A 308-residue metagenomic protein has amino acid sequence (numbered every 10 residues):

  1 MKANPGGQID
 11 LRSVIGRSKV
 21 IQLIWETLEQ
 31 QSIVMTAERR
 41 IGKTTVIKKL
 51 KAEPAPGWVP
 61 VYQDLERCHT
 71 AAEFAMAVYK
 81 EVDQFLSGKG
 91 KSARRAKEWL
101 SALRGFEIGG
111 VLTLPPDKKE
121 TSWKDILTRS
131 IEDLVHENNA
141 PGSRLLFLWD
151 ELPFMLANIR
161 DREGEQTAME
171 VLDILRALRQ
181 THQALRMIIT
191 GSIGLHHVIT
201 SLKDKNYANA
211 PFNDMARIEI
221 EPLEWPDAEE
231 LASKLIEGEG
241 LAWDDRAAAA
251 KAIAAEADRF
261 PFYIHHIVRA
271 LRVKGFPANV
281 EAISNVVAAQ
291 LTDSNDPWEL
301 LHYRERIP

Functional and structural regions predicted by a protein language model:
M1-I15, V111-T113, P211: Conserved adenine-nucleotide phosphate-binding loops and their immediately adjacent elements
D10-T27: Pre-Walker A adenine-sensing motif
Q30-I41, T45-R162, L185: P-loop NTPase nucleotide-binding core
R67-T70, F154, S192-H197, E224-A228 (+1 more regions): Conserved nucleotide-binding/hydrolysis micro-motifs of P-loop NTPases
A96, F106-E107, P115, L134-N138 (+4 more regions): Amphipathic helix/helix-loop-helix segment enriched in hydrophobic residues with interspersed Lys/Arg and occasional
N139, F154-M155, G164-N206: Sensor-1/coupling segment of RecA-like P-loop NTPase cores
V198-A255, P277: Helix-loop-helix "sensor" segment of P-loop NTPases
E237, A242-A247, K251, A255-P308: Winged-helix-like regulatory helical subdomains adjacent to P-loop NTPase cores
